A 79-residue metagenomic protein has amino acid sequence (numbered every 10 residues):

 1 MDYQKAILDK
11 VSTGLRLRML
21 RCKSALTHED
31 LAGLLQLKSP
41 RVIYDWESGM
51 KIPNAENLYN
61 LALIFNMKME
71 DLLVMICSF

Functional and structural regions predicted by a protein language model:
M1-I7, L63, L73-F79: Short, charged recognition helix plus adjacent turn of helix-turn-helix-like nucleic-acid-binding domains
M1-K23: A short, Lys/Arg-rich alpha-helix, primarily the initiator
R18, E29, Y59: Residues within the helices of the helix-turn-helix
R21, A32-G33, A62: The alpha-helix within a helix-turn-helix
A25-D45: Short alpha-helical DNA-recognition segment
W46-E47, N57, I76: DNA major-groove recognition helix of helix-turn-helix
E56-D71: DNA major-groove recognition helix of helix-turn-helix/homeodomain DNA-binding modules
